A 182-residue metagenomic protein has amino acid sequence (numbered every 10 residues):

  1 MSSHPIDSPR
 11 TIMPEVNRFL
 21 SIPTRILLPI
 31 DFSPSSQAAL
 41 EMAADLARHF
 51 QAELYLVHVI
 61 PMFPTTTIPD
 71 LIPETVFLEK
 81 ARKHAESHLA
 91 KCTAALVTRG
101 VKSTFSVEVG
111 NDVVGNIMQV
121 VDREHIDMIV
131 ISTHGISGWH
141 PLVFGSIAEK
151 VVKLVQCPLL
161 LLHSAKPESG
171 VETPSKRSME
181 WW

Functional and structural regions predicted by a protein language model:
M1-S21, A94-I129, K166-W182: Structural beta-alpha unit
V16-P73, A95, L154, A165-P167 (+1 more regions): Small/aliphatic-rich secondary-structure junction motif
A39, T66-I68, N116-M118, P141-V143 (+1 more regions): Short, well-ordered secondary-structure micro-motifs
A52-E53, V101, I126, C157: Short glycine/serine/threonine/alanine-rich loop segments
Y55-V57, T104-E108, L160: General small-molecule cofactor/ligand-binding pocket signal
E74-S87: A short acidic, glycine-rich active-site loop that binds or catalyzes chemistry on phosphate/adenosine moieties
M128-K150, L154, E168-E172: Glycine-rich, Arg-bearing micro-motifs that act as flexible, cationic patches
S132, L159-H163: Short beta-strand elements of ligand-binding domains
